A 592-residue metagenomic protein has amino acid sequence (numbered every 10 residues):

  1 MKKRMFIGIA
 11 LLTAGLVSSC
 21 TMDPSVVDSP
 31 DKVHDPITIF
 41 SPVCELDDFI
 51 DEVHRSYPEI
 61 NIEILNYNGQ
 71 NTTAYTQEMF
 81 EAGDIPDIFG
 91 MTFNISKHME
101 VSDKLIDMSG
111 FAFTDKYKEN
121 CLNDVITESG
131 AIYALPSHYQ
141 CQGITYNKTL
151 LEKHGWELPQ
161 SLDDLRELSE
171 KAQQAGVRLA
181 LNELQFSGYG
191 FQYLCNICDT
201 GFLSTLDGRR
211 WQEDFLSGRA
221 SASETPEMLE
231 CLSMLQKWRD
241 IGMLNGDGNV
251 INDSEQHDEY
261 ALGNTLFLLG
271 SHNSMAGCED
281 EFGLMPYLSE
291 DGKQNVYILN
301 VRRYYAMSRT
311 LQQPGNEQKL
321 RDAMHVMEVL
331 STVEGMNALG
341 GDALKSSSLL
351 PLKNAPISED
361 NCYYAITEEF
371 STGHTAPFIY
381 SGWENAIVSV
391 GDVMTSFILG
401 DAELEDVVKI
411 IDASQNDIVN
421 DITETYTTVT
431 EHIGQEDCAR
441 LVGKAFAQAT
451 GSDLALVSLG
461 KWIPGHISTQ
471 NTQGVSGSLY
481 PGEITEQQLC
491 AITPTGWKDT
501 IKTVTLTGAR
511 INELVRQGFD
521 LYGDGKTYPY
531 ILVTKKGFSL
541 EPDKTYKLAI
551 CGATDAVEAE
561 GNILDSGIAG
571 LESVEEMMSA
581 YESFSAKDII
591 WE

Functional and structural regions predicted by a protein language model:
R55, E279-A343: Extracytoplasmic/periplasmic substrate-recognition and gating elements
R55-N120, T149-H154, Q160, H257-Y260 (+1 more regions): Extracytoplasmic "Venus flytrap"/periplasmic binding protein-like
Q77-M79, D87, T114-L150, R178 (+3 more regions): A structural signal for short loop-to-beta-strand junctions that line the ligand-binding cleft of periplasmic/secreted
T92-G143, E157, Q192-C195, G283-L288 (+3 more regions): Hinge/lid segment of periplasmic solute-binding proteins
Y133-L135, Q142, R166-A220: Extracytoplasmic/periplasmic solute-binding protein
E213-N249: Glycine-centered hinge/linker elements that transmit conformational signals in sensory and ligand-binding systems
G340-D392, S396: Long, aromatic- and glycine/proline-rich binding clefts that accommodate carbohydrate-like moieties
V419-E592: Catalytic centers of hydrolytic enzymes
